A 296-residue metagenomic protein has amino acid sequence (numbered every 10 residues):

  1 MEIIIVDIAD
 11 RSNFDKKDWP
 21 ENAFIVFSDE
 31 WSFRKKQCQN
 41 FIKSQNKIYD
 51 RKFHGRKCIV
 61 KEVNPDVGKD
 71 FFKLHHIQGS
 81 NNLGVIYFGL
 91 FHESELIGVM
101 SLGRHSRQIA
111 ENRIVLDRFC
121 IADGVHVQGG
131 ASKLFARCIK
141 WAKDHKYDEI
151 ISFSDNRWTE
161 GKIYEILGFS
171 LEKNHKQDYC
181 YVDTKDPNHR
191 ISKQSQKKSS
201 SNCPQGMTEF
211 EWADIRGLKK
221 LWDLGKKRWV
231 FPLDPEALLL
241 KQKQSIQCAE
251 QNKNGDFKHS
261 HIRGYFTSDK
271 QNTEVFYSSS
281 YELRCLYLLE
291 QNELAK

Functional and structural regions predicted by a protein language model:
M1-D15, H105-R107, K173-H175, K296: Short beta-strand-loop-alpha-helix junction that forms the active-site gateway of nucleic-acid-processing nucleases
M1-I3, N112-I114, Q291-E293: Active-site beta-strand-loop-beta-strand hairpin of nuclease catalytic cores that positions key catalytic residues
R11, E30-F33, G124-Q128, S154-E160 (+1 more regions): Acidic, metal-coordinating catalytic cores used for nucleic-acid/nucleotide bond scission and strand-transfer chemistry
D18-C58, Q251-F257, H261-I262: Basic, glycine-rich
Q37-K162, I166-L167, L171-Q177, D186-P187 (+2 more regions): A conserved beta-strand-loop-helix scaffold within acyl/acetyltransferase catalytic domains
F53-R56, C248-A295: Solvent-exposed, charged helical/coil patches that constitute nucleic-acid or partner-interaction surfaces
E172-I215: Short, hydrophobic/π-rich interface segment
D234-K253: C-terminal/domain-terminus segments
